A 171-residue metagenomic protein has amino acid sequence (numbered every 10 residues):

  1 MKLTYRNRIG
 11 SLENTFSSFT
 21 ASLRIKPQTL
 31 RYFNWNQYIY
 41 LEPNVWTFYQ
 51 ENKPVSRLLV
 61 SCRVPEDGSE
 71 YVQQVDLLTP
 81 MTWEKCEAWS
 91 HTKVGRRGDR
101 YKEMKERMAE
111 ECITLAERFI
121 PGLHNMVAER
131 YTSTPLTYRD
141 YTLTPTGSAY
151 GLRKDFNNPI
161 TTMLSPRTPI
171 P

Functional and structural regions predicted by a protein language model:
M1-E70: Mid-domain catalytic core of redox enzymes that form a hydrophobic substrate pocket/lid adjacent to a catalytic redox
M1-K2, I9-L12, S18-L30, D76-M81 (+2 more regions): C-terminal structured subdomain/cap of oxidoreductase catalytic cores
R24, E70-E111: Conserved FAD/dinucleotide-binding core of flavoprotein oxidoreductases
Q28-T29, E70, R97-L136: Flavin-binding catalytic cores
W35-Q37, Q73, S90-T92, A128-E129: Composition- and surface-driven signal marking solvent-exposed, interaction-prone regions in large proteins
I39-N44, V94-K102, T146-A149: Short, low-complexity, polar/charged sequence segments that are solvent-exposed and flexible
Y49, K53-P54, R63, D67 (+5 more regions): Flavin (FAD/FMN)-binding glycine-rich loop and adjacent Rossmann-like elements that form
R118-P171: A glycine-rich dinucleotide-binding beta-alpha-beta segment and adjacent secondary-structure elements that constitute
